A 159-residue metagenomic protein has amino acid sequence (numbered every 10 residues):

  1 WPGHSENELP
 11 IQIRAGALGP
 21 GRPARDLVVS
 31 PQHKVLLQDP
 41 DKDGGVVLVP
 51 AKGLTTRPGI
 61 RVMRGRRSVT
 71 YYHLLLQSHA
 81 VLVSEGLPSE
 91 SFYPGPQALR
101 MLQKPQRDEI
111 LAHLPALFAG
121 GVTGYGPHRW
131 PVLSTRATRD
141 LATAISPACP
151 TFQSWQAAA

Functional and structural regions predicted by a protein language model:
W1-E109: Long beta-strand-rich cores associated with HINT superfamily self-processing modules
V69-A159: Sequence-level preference for short, compositionally simple segments enriched in small aliphatic or small polar residues
